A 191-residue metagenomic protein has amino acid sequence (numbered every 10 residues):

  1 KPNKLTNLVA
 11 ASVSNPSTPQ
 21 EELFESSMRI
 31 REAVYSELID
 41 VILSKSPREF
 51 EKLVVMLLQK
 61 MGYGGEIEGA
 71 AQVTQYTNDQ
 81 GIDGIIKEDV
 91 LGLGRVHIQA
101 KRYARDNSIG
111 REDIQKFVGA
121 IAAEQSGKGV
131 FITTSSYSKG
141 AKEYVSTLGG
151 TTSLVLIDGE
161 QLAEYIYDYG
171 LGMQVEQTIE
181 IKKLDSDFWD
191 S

Functional and structural regions predicted by a protein language model:
K1-S191: Mixed-charge (Asp/Glu-Lys/Arg
